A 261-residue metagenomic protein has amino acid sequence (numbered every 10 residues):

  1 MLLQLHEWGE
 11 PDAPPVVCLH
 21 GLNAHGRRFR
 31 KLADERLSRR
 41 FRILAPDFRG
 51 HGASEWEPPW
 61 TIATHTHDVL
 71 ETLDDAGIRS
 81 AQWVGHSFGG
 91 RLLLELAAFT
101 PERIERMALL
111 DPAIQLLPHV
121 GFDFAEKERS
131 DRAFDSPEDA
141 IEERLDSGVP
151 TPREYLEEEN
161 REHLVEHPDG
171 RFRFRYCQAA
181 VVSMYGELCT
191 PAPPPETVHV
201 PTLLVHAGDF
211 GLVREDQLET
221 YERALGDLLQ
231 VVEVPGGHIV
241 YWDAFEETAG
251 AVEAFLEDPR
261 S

Functional and structural regions predicted by a protein language model:
H6-E55: Conserved HGGG/HGGXW glycine-rich cap/lid loop of the alpha/beta-hydrolase fold
R28-R30, S54-P59, H119-G121, E215-D216: Conserved catalytic-core motifs of eukaryotic protein kinase domains, centered on the activation segment
L44-G85, G250: Active-site loop/oxyanion-hole signature of alpha/beta-hydrolase fold enzymes
G85, G89, L93: Gly/Ala-rich beta-loop-alpha elbow adjacent to hydrolase catalytic centers
E95-A98, E105-P137: Flexible "cap/lid" loop of the alpha/beta hydrolase fold
D135-C189: Conserved alpha/beta-hydrolase catalytic His-Asp/Glu region
P201-G236: Conserved loop-alpha-helix segment in the C-terminal half of the alpha/beta-hydrolase fold that carries the catalytic
G236-F245: Catalytic histidine-centered segment of alpha/beta-hydrolase-like enzymes
